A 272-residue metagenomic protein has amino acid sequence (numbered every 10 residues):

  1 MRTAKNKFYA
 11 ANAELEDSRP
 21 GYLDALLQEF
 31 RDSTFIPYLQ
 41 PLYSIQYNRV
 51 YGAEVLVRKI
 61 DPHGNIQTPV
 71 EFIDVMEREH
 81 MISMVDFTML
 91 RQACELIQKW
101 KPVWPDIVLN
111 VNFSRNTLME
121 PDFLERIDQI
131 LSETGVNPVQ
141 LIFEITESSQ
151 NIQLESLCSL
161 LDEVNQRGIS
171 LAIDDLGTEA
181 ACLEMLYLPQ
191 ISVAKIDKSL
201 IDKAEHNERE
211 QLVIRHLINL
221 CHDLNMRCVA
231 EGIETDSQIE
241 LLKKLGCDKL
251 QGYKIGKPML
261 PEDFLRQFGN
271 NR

Functional and structural regions predicted by a protein language model:
M1-R19, I45-Q46, P62, S114-M119 (+3 more regions): EAL-family c-di-GMP phosphodiesterase catalytic domain
Y9-Q40: Short, basic/aromatic recognition patches
Y22, V75-M76, M89-L96, I127 (+3 more regions): Structural preference for long, well-ordered alpha-helical segments in enzyme cores
I36-D74, A93, S192-A194: A short, well-structured catalytic beta-strand-centered motif of the EAL phosphodiesterase domain for c-di-GMP
Y38-Q40, V108-N110, Q251: PAS and PAS-like sensory modules
Y47-A53, M81-S156, G232: Catalytic core of bacterial c-di-GMP phosphodiesterases, primarily the EAL and HD-GYP domains, capturing alpha-helical
I73-D74, S83, D162: Conserved long alpha-helical elements within nucleotide-processing catalytic cores of c-di-GMP signaling and class III
I97-K101, L131, C158-G168, R215-H222 (+1 more regions): Surface-exposed amphipathic alpha-helices with a cationic face
